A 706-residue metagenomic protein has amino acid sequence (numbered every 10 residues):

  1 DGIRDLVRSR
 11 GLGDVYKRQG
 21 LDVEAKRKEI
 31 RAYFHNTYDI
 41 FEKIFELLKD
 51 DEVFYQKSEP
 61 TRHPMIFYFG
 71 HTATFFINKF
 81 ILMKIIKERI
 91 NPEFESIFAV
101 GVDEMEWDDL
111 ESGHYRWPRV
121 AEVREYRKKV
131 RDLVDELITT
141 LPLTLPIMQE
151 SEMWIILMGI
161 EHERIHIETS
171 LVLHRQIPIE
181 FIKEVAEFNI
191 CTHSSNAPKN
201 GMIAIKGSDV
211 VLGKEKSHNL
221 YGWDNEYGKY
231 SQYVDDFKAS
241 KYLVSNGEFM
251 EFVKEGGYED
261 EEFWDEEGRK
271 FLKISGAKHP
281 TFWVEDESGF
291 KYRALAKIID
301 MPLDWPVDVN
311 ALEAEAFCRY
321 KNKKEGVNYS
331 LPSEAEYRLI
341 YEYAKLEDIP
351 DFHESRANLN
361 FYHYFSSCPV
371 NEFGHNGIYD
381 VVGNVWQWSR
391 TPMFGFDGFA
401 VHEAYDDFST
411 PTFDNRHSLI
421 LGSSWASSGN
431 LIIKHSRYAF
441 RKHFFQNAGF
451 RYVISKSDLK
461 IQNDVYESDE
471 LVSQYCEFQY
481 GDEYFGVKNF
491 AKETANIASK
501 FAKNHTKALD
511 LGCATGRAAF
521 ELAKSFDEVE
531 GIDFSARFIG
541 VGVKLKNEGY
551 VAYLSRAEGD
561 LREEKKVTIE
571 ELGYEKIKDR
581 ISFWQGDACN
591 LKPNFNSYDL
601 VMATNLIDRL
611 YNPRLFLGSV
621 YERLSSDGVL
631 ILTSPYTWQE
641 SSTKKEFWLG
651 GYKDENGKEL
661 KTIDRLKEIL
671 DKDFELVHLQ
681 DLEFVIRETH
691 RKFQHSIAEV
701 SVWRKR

Functional and structural regions predicted by a protein language model:
D1-Y16: Single conserved hydrophobic/aromatic residue that forms the stacking wall/gate of nucleotide- or nucleobase-binding
R119-R131, W223-G256, V284-K345, F361-N376 (+1 more regions): Short aromatic-cysteine micro-motif
E226-Y230, K254-A277, V382-L459: Surface-exposed recognition segments
N547-C589: S-adenosyl-L-methionine
E558, T643-L679: Conserved Class I S-adenosyl-L-methionine
C589-V601: A short acidic, Gly/Pro-enriched loop at the edge of an enzyme's catalytic core that lines a small-molecule cofactor
R614-S626: A short glycine-rich, Lys/Arg-flanked "PGG" loop and its adjoining helix->strand segment in the class I
D627-P635: Conserved beta-strand signature within the Rossmann-like core of class I S-adenosyl-L-methionine
